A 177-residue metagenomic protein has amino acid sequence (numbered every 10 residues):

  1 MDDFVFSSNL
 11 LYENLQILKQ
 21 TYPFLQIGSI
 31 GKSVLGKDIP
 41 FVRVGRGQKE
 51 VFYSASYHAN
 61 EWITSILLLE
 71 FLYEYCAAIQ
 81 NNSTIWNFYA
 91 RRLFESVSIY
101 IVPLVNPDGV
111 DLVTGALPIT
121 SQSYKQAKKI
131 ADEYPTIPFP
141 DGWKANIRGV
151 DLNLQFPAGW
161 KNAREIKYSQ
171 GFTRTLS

Functional and structural regions predicted by a protein language model:
M1-F6, Y57-H58, S177: Second-shell loop/turn segments in exported
M1-L35: Short glycine- and acidic-rich boundary segments immediately preceding or forming the N-terminal edge of structured
F24, D38, S96-S98: A generic structural signal for alpha->beta connector loops
L35-F41, V110-G115: Short, solvent-exposed polar/charged micro-motifs at secondary-structure junctions
P40-K49, S56: Short beta-strand-to-loop junctions in surface cap/lid or active-site-entrance loops
Q48, W62-I66, E70-S177: Active-site/substrate-binding loop(s) of hydrolase catalytic cores
F52-S54, A59-W62: Short alpha-beta junction capping motif
